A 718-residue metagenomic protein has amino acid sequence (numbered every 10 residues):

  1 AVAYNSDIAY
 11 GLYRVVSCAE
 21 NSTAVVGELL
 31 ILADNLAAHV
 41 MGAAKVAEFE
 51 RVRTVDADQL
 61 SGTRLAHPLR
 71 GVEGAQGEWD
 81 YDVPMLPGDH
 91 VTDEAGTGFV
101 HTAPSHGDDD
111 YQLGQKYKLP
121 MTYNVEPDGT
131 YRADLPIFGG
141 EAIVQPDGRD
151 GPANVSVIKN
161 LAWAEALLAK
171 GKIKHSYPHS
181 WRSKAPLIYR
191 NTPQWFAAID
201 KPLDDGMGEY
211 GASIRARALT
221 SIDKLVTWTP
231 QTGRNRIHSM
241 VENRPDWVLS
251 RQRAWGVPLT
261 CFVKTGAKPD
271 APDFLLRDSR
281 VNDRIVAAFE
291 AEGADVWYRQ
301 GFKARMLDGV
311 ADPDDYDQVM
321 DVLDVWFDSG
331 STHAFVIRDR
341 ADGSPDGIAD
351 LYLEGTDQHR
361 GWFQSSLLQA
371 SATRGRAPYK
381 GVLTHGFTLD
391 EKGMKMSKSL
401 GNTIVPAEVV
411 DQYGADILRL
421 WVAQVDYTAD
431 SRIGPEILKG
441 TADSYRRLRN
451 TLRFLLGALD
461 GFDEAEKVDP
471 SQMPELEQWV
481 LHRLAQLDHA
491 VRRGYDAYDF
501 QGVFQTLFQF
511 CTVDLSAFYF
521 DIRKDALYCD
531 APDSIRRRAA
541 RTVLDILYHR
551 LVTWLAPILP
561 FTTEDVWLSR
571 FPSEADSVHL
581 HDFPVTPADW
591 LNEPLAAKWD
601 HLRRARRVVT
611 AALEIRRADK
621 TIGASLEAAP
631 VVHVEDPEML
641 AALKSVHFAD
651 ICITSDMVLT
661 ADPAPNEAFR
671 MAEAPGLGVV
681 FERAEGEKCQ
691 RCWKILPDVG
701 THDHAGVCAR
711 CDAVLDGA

Functional and structural regions predicted by a protein language model:
A1, A9-V25, A44, Q59-R64 (+11 more regions): Residue patterns forming the tRNA-binding/recognition surfaces of aminoacyl-tRNA synthetases and related DALR
D80, P245-S250, F289-L323, F327 (+8 more regions): Flexible, glycine/threonine-enriched loop-and-boundary segments that flank and lead into catalytic domains of large
P120-G129, R253-W255, S279-A429: Alpha-helical recognition segments enriched in aromatics with Gly/Pro capping that present substrate-recognition
A142-I143, D270-I285, A629-E687: A broadly conserved sequence feature marking short terminus-proximal activation segments in nucleic acid-centric
Y177, Q194, G686-C689, A705: Residues immediately within or flanking Cys/His clusters that coordinate Zn2+ in small zinc-binding modules
S180, K264, D308-G309, C689 (+1 more regions): Short cysteine-rich clusters marking metal-coordination/redox-active sites
Y316, F462-H489, F520-A612, R616-L640 (+5 more regions): Acidic, turn-prone loop/beta-hairpin segments
W693-L696, D712: Cys/His-coordinated zinc-binding microdomains
